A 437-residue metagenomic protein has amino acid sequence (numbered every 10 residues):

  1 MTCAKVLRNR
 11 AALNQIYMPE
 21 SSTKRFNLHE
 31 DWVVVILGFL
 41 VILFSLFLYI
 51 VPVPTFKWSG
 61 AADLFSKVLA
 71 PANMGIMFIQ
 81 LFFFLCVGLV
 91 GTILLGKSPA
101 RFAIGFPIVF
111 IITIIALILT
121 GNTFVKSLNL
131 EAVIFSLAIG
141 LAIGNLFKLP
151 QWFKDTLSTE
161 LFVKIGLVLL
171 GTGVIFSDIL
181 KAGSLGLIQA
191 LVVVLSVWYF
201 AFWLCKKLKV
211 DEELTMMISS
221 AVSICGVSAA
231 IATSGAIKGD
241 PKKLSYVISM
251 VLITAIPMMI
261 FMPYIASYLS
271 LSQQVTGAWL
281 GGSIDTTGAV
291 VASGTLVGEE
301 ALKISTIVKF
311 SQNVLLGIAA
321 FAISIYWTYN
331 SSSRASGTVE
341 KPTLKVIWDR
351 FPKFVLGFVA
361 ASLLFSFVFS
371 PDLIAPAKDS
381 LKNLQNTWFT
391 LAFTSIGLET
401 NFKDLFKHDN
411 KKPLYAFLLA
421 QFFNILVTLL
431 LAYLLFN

Functional and structural regions predicted by a protein language model:
P19-N27, W32-L69, F84-S98, F102-A103 (+6 more regions): Structural signature of multi-pass alpha-helical membrane transport proteins
D31, V210-M258, V275-G298, L384: Alpha-helical membrane segments and immediately flanking helix-loop junctions that form or couple to the substrate/ion
V33-S45, I224-V227, V247-I265, G282-V290 (+2 more regions): Membrane-embedded alpha-helical segments of transport systems, primarily multispan ion/solute transporters
V34, P99-I111, E131-I134, K154-G166 (+7 more regions): Cytoplasmic-side transmembrane-helix entry/capping segments in multi-pass membrane proteins
A70-F83, V125-I139, A182-L195, S220 (+3 more regions): Structural signature of hydrophobic alpha-helical transmembrane segments
T156-L214, S234-I256, D409: Helix-loop-helix hairpins and the membrane-proximal interhelical loops of multi-pass alpha-helical transport proteins
I188-M217, I253-L271, V368-P371, T387 (+3 more regions): Transmembrane alpha-helices that form the ion-translocation and gating core of multi-pass ion transport proteins
G298-A335: Oxyanion-binding "anion nests"
